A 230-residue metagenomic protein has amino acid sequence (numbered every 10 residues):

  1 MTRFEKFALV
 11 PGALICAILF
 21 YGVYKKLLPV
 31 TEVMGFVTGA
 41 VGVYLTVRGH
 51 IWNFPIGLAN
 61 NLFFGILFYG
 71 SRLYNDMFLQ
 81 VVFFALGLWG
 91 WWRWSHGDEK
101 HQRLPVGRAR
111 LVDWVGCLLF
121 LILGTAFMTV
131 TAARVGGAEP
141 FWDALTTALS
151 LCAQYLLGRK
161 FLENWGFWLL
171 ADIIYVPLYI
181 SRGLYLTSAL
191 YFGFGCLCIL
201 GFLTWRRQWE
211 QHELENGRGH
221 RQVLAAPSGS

Functional and structural regions predicted by a protein language model:
M1-G12, R110-G116: N-terminal membrane topogenic signal
K6-I18, G35, F120-L121: Alpha-helical transmembrane segments
I18-V30, V47-G49, G70: Short, hydrophobic transmembrane alpha-helix segments
K25-K26, I66-D76, V130-G137, I180-Y185: Helix-coil boundary and interhelical linker segments in multi-pass alpha-helical membrane proteins
Y44-P55, Y155-F167: Membrane-helix interface "capping/anchor" motifs
T46-R93: Hydrophobic/aromatic-rich structural module bridging two neighboring secondary-structure elements via a short loop
F78-R93, R108-A132, A153: Alpha-helical transmembrane segments of multi-pass integral membrane proteins
L157-A225: C-terminal transmembrane-bundle signature of multipass membrane proteins, characterized by strong activation on
